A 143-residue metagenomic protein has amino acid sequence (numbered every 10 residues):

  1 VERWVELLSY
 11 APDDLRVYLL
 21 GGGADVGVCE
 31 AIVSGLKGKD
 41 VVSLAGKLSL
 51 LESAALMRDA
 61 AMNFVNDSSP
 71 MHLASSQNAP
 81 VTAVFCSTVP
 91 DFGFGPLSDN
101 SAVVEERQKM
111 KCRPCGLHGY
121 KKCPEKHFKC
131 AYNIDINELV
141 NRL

Functional and structural regions predicted by a protein language model:
V1-S87: Donor-binding and catalytic core of enzymes assembling or modifying cell-surface/extracellular glycoconjugates
V33, D40-L44, S75-R142: Nucleotide-sugar donor-binding patch of glycosyltransferase catalytic domains
